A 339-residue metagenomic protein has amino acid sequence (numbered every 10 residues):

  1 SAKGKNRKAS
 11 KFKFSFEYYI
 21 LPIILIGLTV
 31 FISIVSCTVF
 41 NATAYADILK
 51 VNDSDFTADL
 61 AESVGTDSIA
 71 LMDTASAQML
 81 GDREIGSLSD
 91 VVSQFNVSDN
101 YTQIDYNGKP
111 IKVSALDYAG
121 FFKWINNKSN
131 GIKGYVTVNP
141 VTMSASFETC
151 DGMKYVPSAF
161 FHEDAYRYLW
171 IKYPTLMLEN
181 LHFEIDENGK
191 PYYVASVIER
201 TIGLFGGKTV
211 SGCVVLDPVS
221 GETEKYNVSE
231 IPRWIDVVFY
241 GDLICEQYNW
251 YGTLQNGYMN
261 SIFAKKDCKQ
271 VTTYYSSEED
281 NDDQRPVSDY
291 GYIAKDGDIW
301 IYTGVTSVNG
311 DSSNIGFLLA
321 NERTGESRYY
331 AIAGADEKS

Functional and structural regions predicted by a protein language model:
S1-S339: Soluble extracytoplasmic regions of secretory-pathway and membrane proteins
